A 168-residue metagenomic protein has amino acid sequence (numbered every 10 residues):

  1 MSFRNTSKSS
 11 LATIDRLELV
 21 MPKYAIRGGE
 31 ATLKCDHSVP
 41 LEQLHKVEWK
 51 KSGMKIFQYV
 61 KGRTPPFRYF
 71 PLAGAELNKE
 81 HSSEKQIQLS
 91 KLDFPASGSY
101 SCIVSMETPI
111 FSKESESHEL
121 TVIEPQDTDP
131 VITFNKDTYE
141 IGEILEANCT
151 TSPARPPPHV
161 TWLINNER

Functional and structural regions predicted by a protein language model:
S2-L19, K50-K55, R68-Y69, M106 (+2 more regions): Flexible inter-domain hinge/linker segments at boundaries of tandem extracellular adhesion modules
L19-I26, S38, T133-Y139, T151-S152: Short beta-strand segments of immunoglobulin-like
G29-L33, E143-A147: Structural beta-strand segments of beta-rich domains
E30, K34-D36, G74-E119: Ligand-binding face of N-terminal immunoglobulin V-set domains in extracellular IgSF glycoproteins
H37-S38, M54, F94, E107 (+3 more regions): Conserved beta-strand elements of beta-rich interaction domains across eukaryotes, especially beta-propellers
P40-A73, R155-R168: N-terminal V-set
Y139, I144-E146, P153-R155: Short, surface-exposed binding/anchoring microloops in extracellular/periplasmic proteins
